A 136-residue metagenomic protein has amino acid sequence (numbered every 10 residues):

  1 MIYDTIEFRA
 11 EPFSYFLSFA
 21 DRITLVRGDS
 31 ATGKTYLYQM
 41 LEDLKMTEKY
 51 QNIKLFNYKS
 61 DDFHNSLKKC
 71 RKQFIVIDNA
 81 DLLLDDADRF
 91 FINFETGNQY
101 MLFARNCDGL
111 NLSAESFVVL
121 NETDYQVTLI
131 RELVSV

Functional and structural regions predicted by a protein language model:
M1-Y15, V136: N-terminal pre-Walker A segment at the start of P-loop NTPase domains
V26: Hydrophobic anchor at the beta1->P-loop junction of P-loop NTPases
D29: P-loop (Walker A) phosphate-binding loop of NTP-binding proteins
T32-K34: Conserved glycine(s) of the Walker
L37-Y38: Post-Walker A alpha-helix
D43-I53: Post-Walker A helix-loop "phosphate-sensing" segment adjacent to the P-loop in P-loop NTPases
K59-D108: Conserved nucleotide-sensing/catalytic segment adjacent to the nucleotide-binding pocket in NTP-handling enzymes
L112-V136: A short helix-turn-beta junction within AAA+ P-loop NTPase domains corresponding to the substrate/partner-engaging
